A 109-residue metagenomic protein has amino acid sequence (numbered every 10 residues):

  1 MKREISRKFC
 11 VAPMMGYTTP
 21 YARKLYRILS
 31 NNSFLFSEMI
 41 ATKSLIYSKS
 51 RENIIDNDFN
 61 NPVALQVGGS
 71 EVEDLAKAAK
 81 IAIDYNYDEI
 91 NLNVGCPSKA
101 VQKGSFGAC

Functional and structural regions predicted by a protein language model:
M1-F9: Extreme N-terminal starter segment of soluble prokaryotic enzymes
S6, N60-A64, S105: Short, solvent-exposed beta-strand edge segments and adjacent coil->beta transition regions
M14-Y85: Glycine-rich, positively charged N-terminal anion/phosphate-binding segment
G16, G69, N93-G95, G107: Glycine-centered flexibility sites
S37, E89-P97: Non-cysteine beta-strand/loop elements that form the S-adenosyl-L-methionine
K43, C96-A100: Feature marks short, surface-exposed loop/turn motifs that line or immediately flank catalytic pockets and channel
K99-C109: Glycine-rich tight-turn/loop motif centered on a GG-T
